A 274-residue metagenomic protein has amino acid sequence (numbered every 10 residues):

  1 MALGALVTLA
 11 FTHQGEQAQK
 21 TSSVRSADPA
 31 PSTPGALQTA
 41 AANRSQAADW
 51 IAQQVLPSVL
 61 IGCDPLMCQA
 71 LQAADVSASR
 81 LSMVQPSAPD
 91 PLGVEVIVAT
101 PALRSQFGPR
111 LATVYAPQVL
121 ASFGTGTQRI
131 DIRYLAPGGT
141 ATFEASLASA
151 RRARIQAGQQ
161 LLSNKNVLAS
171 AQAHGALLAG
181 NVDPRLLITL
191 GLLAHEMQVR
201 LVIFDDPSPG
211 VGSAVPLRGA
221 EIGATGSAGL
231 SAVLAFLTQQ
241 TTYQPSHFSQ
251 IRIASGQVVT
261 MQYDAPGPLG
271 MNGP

Functional and structural regions predicted by a protein language model:
G4-T33: C-terminal region of N-terminal signal peptides and the immediate post-cleavage residues of exported proteins
D28-P117, L190-E196, S208-V211, S227 (+1 more regions): Catalytic lumenal/periplasmic loop and adjoining terminal transmembrane helix of membrane glycan-assembly enzymes
V94-P274: Aromatic/acidic, Gly/Pro-rich catalytic loop(s) in extracytoplasmic/lumenal soluble domains of multi-pass membrane
